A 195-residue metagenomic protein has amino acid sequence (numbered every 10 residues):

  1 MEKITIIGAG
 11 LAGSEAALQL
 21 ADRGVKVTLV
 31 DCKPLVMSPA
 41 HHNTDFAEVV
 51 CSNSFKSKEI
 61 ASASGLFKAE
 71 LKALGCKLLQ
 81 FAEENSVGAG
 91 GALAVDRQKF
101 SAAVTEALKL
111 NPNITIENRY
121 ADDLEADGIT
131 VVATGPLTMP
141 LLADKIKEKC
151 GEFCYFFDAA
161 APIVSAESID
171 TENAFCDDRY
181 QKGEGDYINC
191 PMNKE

Functional and structural regions predicted by a protein language model:
M1-A12: Beta1/beta-strand and adjacent pyrophosphate-binding region of the FAD-binding site in flavoprotein oxidoreductases
G13-E15, P140: Short glycine/serine/threonine-rich phosphate/pyrophosphate-binding segments that cradle anionic phosphate groups
L18-Q80: N-terminal FAD cofactor-binding segment of flavoenzymes
Q19, A107, K145: Rossmann-fold NAD(P)-dependent oxidoreductase module
K58-A63, S86-A103, T134-P140, Y187-E195: Short beta-strand to alpha-helix junction loop
R97-I116: Helical element adjacent to the flavin cofactor pocket in flavoenzyme catalytic cores
L110-E195: Predominantly flavin-linked oxidoreductase catalytic cores and closely associated redox partners
